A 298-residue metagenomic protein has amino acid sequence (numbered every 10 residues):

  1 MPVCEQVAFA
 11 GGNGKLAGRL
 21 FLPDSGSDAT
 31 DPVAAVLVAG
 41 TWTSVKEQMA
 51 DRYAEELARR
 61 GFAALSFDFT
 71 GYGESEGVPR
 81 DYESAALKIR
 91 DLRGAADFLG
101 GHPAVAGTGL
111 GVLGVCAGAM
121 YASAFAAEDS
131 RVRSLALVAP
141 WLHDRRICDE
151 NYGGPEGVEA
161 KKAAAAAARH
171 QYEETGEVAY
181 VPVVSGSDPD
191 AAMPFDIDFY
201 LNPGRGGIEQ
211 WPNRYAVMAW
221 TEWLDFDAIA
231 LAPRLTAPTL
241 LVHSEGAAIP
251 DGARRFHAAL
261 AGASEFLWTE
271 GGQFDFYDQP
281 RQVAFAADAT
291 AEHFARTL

Functional and structural regions predicted by a protein language model:
M1-D31: N-terminal cap/lid segment of alpha/beta-hydrolase-fold proteins
W42-E55, F69: The serine-hydrolase catalytic nucleophile loop
E56-E76: Conserved alpha/beta-hydrolase
Y82-P103: Alpha/beta-hydrolase active-site loop
A104-C116: Alpha/beta-hydrolase fold nucleophile elbow
S123-P203: Alpha/beta-hydrolase-fold enzymes
L235, L241-H243: Short beta-strand/loop motif that positions the catalytic acidic residue of the alpha/beta-hydrolase fold
G272-A284: Catalytic histidine-centered segment of alpha/beta-hydrolase-like enzymes
